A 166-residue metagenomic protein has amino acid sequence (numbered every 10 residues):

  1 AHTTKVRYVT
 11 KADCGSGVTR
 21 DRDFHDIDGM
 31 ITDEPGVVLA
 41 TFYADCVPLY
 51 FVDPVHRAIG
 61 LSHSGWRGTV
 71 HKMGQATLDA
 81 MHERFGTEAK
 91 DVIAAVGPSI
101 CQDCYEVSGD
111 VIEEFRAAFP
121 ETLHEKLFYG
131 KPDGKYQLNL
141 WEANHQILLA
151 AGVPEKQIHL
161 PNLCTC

Functional and structural regions predicted by a protein language model:
A1-C166: Active-site microenvironment for binding and transforming phosphate-containing groups
